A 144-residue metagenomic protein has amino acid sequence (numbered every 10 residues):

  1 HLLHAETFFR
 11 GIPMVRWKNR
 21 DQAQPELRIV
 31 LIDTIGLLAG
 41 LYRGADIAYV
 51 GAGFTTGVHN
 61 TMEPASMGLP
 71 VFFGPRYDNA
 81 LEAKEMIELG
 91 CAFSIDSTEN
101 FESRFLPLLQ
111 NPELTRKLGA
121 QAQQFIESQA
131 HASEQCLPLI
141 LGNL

Functional and structural regions predicted by a protein language model:
H1-L144: Nucleotide-activated sugar donor-binding and catalytic core shared by glycosyltransferases and related lipid-linked
